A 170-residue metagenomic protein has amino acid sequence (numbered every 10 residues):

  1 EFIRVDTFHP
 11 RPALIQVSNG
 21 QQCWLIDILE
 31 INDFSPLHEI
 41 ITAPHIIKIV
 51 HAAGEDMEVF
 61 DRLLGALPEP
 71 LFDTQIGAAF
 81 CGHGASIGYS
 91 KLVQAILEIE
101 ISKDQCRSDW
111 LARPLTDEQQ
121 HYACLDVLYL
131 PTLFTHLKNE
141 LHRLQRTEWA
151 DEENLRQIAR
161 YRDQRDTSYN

Functional and structural regions predicted by a protein language model:
E1-K91: Conserved RNase H-like, two-metal-ion catalytic cores of nucleic-acid enzymes
F2, H38, Y89, W110 (+2 more regions): Tryptophan-centered motif/residue detector
S18, F80-C81, I96, L133 (+2 more regions): Generic structural signal for hydrophobic core residues of well-folded globular domains
N32-S35, I87, L144-E148, E152 (+1 more regions): Generic alpha-helical secondary structure signal
Y89-I101: A polyampholytic, Gly/Pro-enriched intrinsically disordered region
I101-R162: Acidic, Mg2+-coordinating catalytic module of metal-dependent nucleases/exonucleases that use a two-metal-ion mechanism
R162-N170: Conserved, hydrophobic alpha-helical core segments of structured domains
